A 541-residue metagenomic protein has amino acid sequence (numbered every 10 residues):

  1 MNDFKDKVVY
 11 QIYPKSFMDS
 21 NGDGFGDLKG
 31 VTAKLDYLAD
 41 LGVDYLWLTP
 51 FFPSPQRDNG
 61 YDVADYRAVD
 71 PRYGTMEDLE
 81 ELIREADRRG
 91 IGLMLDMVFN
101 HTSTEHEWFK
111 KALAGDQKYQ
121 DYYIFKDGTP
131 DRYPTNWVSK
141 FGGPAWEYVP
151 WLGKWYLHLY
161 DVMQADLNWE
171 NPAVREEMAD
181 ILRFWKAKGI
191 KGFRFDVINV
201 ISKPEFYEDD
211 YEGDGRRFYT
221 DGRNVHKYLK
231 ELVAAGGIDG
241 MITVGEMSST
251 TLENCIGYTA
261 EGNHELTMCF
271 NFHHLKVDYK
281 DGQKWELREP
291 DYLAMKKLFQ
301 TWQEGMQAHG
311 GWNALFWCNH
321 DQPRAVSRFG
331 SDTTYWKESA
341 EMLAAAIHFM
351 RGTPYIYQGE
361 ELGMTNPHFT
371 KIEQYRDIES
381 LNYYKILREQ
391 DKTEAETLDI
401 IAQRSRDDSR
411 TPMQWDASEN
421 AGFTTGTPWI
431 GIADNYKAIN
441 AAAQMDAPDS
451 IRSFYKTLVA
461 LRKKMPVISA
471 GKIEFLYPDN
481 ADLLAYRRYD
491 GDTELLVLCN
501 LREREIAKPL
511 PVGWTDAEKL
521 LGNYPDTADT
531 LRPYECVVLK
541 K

Functional and structural regions predicted by a protein language model:
N2-R183, A187, V200-T251, Y258-E261 (+1 more regions): Acidic/aromatic-lined carbohydrate-recognition and catalytic surfaces of CAZymes acting on diverse glycans
F4-K5, R216-R217, K227-L229, V233-G236 (+6 more regions): Loop/helix patches that line or flank the sugar-binding groove of alpha-linked glycan CAZymes
L46, F193-F195: Hydrophobic residues within beta-strands of alpha/beta enzymes
S54-D58, H101-W108, I201-P204, T251-C255 (+5 more regions): Short catalytic/ligand-binding loop motif for oxyanion handling, primarily in non-cytosolic enzymes, centered on
E505-G522: Beta-strand-rich binding/interaction modules
D526-K541: C-terminal beta-strand-rich structural cap/linker in extracellular carbohydrate-active enzymes
